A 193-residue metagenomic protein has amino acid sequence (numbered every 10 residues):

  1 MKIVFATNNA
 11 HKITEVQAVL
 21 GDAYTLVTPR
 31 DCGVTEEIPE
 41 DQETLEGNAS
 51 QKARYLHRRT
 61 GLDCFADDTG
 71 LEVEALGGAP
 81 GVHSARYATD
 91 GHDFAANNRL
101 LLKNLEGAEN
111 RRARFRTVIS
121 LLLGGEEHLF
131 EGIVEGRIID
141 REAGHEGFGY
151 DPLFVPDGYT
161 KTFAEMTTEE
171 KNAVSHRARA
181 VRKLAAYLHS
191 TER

Functional and structural regions predicted by a protein language model:
K2-V4, A10-R193: Anionic-ligand binding patches
